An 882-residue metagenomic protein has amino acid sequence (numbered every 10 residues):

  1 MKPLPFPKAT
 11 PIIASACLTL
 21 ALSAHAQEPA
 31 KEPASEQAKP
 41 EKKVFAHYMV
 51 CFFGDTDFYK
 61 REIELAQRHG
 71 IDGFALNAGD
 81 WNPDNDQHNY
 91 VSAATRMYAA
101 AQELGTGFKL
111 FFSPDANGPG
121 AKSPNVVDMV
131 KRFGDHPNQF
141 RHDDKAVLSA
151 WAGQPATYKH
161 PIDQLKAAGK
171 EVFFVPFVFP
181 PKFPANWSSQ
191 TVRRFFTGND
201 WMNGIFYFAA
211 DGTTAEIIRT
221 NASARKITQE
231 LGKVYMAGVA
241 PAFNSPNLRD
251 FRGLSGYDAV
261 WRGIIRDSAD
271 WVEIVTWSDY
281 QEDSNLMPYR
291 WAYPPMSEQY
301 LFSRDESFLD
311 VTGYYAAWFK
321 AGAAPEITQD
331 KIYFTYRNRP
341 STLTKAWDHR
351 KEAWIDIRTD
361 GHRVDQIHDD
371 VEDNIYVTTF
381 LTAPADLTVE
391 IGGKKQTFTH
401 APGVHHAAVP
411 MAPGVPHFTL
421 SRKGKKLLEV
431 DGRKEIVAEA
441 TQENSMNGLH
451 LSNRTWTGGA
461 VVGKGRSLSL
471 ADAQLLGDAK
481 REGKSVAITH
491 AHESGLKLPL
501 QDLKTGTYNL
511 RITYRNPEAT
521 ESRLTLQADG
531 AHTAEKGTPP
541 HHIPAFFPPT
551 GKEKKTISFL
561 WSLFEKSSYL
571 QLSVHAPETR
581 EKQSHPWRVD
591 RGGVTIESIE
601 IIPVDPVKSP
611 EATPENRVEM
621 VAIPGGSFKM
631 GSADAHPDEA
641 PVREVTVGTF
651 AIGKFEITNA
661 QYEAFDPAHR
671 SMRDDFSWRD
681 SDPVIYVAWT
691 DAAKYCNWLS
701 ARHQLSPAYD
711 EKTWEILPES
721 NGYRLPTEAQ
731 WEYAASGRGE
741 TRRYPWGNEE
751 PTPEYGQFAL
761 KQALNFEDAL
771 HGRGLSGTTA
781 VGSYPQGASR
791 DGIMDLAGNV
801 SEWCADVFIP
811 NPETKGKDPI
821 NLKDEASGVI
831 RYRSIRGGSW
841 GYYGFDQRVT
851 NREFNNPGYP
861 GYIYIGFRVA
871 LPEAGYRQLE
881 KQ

Functional and structural regions predicted by a protein language model:
E32-I375, L381-H406, P410-T457: Glycan-processing catalytic domains of CAZymes
Y333-E352, G458-Q501, R588-D590, E597: Glycan-recognition and processing domains
L498-P517, F559, V869: Extra-cytoplasmic beta-strand recognition segments
A519-D529: Beta-strand acidic-aromatic groove motif in beta-rich domains, primarily in extracellular
A534-S567: Extracellular carbohydrate recognition and processing domains and analogous Trp-centered ligand-binding platforms
S573-D590: Short beta-strand-plus-loop segments that form exposed binding edges in beta-rich domains
P614-M672, P683-S700, A797-G798, E873: A short glycine-rich, aromatic-capped structural motif
K629, A633-D634, S677-W678, W689-F854 (+2 more regions): Functional-site microenvironments in short loops/helix caps that host divalent-cation chemistry
